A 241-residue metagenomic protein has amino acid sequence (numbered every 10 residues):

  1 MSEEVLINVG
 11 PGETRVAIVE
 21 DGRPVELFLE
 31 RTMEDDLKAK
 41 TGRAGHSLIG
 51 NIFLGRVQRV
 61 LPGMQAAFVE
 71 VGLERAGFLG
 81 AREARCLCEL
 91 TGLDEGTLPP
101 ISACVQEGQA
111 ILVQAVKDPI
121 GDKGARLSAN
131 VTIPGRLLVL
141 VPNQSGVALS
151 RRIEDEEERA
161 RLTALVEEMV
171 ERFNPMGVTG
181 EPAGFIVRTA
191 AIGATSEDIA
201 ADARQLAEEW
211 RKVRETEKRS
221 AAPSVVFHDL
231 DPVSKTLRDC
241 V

Functional and structural regions predicted by a protein language model:
M1-V241: Single-stranded RNA-binding surfaces
